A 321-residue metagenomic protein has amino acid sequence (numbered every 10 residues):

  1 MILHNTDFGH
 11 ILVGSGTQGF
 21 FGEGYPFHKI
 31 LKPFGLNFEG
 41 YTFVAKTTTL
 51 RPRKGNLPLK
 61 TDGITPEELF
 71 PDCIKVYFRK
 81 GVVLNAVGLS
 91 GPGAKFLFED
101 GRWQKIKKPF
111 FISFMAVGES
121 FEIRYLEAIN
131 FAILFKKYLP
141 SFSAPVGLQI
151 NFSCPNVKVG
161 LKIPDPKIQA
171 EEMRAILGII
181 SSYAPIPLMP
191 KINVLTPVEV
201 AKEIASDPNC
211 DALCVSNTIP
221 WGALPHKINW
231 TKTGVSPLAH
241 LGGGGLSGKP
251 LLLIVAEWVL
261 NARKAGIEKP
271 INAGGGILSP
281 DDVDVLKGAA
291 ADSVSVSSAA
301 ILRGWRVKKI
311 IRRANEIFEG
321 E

Functional and structural regions predicted by a protein language model:
M1-L126, I310: N-terminal capping/small domains of soluble enzymes
H4-N5, G101-K105, K136, R174-A184 (+4 more regions): Surface-exposed amphipathic alpha-helices with a cationic face
F8-V13, K108-F111, S181-N193, A262-G274: Short beta-strand/loop segments at the ligand-binding rim of alpha/beta enzyme cores
G9-I11, G147-K202: Loop-centered beta-sheet repeat module
G22-I30, L126-A132, T196-P208, K264-A265 (+1 more regions): Catalytic cores of alpha/beta
T42-L50, G147, F152-C154, A212-A223 (+2 more regions): Glycine-rich phosphate-binding active-site loops on the catalytic face of alpha/beta enzymes
P52-K75, A223-G244, K287-G288, D292-S293 (+1 more regions): C-terminal helical cap(s) of enzyme catalytic domains, especially alpha/beta-barrels
F152-I168, A201, A205-K269, W305-K309 (+1 more regions): Glycine/Thr-rich beta-alpha phosphate-binding loop at enzyme active sites
